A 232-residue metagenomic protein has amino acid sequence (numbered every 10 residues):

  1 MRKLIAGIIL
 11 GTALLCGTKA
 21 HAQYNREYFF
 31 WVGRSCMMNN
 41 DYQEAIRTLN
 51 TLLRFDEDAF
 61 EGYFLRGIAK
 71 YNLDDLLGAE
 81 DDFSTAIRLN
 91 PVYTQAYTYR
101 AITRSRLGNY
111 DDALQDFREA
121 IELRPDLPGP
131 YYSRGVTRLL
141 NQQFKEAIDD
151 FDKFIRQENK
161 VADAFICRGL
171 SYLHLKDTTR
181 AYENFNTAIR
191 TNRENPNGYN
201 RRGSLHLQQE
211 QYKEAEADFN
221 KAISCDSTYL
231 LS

Functional and structural regions predicted by a protein language model:
R2, G7, G11-S232: Alpha-helical tetratricopeptide repeat
